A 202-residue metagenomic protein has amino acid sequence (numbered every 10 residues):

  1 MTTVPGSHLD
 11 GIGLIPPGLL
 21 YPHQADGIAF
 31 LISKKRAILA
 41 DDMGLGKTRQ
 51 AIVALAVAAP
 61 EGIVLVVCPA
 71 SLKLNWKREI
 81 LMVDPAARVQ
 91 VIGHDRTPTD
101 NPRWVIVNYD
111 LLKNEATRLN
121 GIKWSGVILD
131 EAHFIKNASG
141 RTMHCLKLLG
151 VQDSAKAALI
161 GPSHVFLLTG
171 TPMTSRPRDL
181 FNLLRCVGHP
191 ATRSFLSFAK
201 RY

Functional and structural regions predicted by a protein language model:
T2-A40: Conserved pre-motif I regulatory segment
K34-L39, E61-G62, P102-R103, S163-H164: Pre-Walker A (Motif I) flank of P-loop NTPase domains
K35-A54: Walker A/P-loop
G44, D110-K113, H133-K136, P172: Catalytic acidic motif of RecA-like/P-loop NTPases
T48-Q50, E61-M82, T174-D179: Conserved Walker A/P-loop ATP-binding site and its immediately adjacent core in helicase/helicase-like ATPase domains
I63, G126, F134, M143-Y202: Conserved P-loop NTPase motor "coupling/switch" region that bridges the ATPase
L72-D95, V187-A191: Conserved helix-turn-beta segment of the N-terminal RecA-like "Helicase ATP-binding" lobe in SF1/SF2 helicases
D95-G126, N137-H144: Conserved helix/coil segment N-terminal to the catalytic DExD/H
